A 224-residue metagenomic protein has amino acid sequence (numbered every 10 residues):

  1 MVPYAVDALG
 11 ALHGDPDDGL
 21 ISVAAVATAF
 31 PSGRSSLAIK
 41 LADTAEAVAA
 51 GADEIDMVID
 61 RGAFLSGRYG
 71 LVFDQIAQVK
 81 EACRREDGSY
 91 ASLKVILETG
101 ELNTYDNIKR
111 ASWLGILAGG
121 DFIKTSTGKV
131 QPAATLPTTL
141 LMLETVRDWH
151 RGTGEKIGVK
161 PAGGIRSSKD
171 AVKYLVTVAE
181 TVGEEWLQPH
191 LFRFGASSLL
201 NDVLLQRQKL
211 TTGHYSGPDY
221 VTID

Functional and structural regions predicted by a protein language model:
V2-K160, R166-S197, L205-D224: Alpha/beta enzyme core
D202: N-terminal beta-loop-helix "entrance" segment that forms/cooperates in small-molecule cofactor or anionic ligand
